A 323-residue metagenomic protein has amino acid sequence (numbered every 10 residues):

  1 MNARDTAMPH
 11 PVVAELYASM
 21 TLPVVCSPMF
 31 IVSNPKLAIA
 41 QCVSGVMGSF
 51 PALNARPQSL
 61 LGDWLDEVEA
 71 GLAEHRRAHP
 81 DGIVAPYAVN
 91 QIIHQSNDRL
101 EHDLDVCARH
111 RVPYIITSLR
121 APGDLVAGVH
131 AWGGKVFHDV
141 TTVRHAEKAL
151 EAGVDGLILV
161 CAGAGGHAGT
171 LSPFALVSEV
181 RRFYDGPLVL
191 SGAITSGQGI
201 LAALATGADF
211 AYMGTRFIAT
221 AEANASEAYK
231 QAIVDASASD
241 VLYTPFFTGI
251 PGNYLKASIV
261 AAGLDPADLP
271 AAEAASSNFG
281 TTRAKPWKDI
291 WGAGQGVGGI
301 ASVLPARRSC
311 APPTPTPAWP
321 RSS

Functional and structural regions predicted by a protein language model:
N2-P187: Active-site entrance/lid segments in N-terminal catalytic domains of soluble metabolic enzymes
T170-V189, T195-S323: Conserved active-site-proximal phosphate/metal-binding subdomains
